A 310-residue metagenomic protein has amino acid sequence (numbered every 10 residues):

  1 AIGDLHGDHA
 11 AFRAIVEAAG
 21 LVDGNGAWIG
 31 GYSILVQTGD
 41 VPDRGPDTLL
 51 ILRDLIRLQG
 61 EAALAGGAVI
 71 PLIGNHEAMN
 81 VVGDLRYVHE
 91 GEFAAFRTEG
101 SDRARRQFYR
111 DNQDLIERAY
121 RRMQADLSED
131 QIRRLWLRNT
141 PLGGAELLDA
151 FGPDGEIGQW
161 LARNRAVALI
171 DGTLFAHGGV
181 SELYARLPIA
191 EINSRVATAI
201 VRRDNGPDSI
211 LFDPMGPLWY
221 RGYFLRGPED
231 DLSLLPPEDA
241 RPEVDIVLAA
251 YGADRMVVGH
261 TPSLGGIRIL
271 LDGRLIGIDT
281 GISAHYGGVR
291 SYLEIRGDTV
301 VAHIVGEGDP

Functional and structural regions predicted by a protein language model:
A1-P310: Feature recognizes metal-dependent phosphohydrolase scaffolds
